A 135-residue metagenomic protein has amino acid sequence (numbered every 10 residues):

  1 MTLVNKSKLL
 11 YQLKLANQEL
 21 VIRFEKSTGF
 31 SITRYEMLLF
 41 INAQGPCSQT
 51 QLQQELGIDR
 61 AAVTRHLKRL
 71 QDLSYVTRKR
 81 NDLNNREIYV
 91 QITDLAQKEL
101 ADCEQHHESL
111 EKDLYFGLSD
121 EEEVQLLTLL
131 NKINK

Functional and structural regions predicted by a protein language model:
M1-T28, I133: N-terminal leader segment of winged-helix/HTH proteins
Y11, E36-F40, T64-H66: Base-recognition residues in the alpha-helical recognition helix of bacterial helix-turn-helix
K14, L39-A43, E104, N131: Short, locally clustered residues in the helix-turn-helix/winged-helix DNA-binding domain
E19, E36-N42, K98, Q125: Pre-recognition alpha-helix immediately N-terminal to the DNA-recognition helix within helix-turn-helix or winged-helix
I22-F30, E111-L118: Short amphipathic alpha-helical boundary/capping segments
R34, G45-Y89: Canonical helix-turn-helix DNA-binding module
K68-T128: Charged, amphipathic alpha-helical coiled-coil/dimerization segments
